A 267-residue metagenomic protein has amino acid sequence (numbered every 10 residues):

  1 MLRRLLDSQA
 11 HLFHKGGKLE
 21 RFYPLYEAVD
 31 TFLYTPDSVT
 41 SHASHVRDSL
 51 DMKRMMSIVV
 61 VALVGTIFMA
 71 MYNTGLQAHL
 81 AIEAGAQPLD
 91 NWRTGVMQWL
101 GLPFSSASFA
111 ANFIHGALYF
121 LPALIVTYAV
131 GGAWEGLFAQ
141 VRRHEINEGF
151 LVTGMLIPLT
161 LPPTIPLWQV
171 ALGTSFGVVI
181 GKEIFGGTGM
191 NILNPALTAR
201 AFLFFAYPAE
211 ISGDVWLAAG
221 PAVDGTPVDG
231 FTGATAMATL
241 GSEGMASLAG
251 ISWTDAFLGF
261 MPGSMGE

Functional and structural regions predicted by a protein language model:
M1-L124: N-terminal signal-anchor module of multipass membrane proteins
V61-G65, M69-Y72, V130, L172 (+2 more regions): Lipid-exposed faces of alpha-helical membrane segments in multi-pass integral membrane proteins
F68-H79, L137-V141, V179, E183-I184 (+2 more regions): Structural signature of transmembrane alpha-helix termini at the membrane-water interface
A110-A117, Q140-N147, M190-I192: Interfacial helix-loop-helix linkers and transmembrane-helix boundary segments in multi-pass membrane proteins
F113-T127, T164-G173, M261-G266: Structural signature of hydrophobic alpha-helical transmembrane segments
A123-L137, T174-K182: Central hydrophobic cores of alpha-helical transmembrane segments in multi-pass inner-membrane proteins across all
N147-A222: A generic, well-ordered mixed alpha/beta core segment in the N-terminal half of proteins
G189-G266: Long hydrophobic alpha-helical segments that form multi-pass transmembrane helix bundles in integral membrane proteins
